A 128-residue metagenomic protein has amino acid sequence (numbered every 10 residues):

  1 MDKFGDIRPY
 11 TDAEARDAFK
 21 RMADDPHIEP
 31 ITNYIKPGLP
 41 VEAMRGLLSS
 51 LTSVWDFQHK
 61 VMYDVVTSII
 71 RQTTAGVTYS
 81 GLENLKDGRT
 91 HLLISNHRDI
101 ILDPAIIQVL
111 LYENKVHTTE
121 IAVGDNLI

Functional and structural regions predicted by a protein language model:
M1-H91, H97-Q108, Y112, T118: Membrane-anchoring hydrophobic helices of lipid-metabolizing enzymes
H97-D99, G124-I128: Short glycine-enriched loops at secondary-structure junctions
